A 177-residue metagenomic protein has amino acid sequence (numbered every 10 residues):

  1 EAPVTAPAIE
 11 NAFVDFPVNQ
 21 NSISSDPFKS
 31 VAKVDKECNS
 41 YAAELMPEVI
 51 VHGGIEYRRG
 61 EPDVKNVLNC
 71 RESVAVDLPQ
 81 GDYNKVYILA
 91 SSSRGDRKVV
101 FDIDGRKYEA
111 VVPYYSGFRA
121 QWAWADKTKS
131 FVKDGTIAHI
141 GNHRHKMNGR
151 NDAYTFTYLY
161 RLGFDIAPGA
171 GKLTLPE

Functional and structural regions predicted by a protein language model:
E1-E177: N-terminal/edge-of-domain interface segments
